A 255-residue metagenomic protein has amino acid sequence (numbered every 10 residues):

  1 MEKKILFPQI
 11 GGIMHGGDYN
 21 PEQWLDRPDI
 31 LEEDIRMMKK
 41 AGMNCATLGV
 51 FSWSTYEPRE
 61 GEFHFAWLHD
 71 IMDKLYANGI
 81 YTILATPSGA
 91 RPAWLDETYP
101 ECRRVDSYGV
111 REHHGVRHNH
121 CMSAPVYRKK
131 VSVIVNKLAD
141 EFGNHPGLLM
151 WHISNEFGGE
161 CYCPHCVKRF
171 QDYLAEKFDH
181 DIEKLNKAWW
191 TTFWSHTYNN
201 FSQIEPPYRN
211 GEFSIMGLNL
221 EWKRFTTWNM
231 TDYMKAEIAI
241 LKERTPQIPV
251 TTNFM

Functional and structural regions predicted by a protein language model:
I5-R27: Boundary/entry segment of secreted carbohydrate-active catalytic domains
I10-H15, G42-N44, Y76-T82, N144-L149 (+1 more regions): Short, well-ordered coil/turn segments that N-cap beta-strands
N20, G49-S52, A85-W94, L149-G158 (+1 more regions): Short, solvent-exposed turn/loop segments enriched in Gly/Ser/Thr/Pro and often Arg
N20-E22, E57-R59, M122, R224-F225: Short, contiguous strand/loop micro-motifs
E22, S52-Y56, N219: A short, flexible beta-alpha/helix-coil linker loop
W24-R27, T55-R59, E160-C161: A generic structural signal for short coil/turn motifs at secondary-structure boundaries
L31-E112, V135-A139, A236-T245: Aromatic-lined substrate-binding rim segments of carbohydrate-active enzymes
E112-M255: Polysaccharide-binding and catalytic clefts of secreted carbohydrate-active enzymes
